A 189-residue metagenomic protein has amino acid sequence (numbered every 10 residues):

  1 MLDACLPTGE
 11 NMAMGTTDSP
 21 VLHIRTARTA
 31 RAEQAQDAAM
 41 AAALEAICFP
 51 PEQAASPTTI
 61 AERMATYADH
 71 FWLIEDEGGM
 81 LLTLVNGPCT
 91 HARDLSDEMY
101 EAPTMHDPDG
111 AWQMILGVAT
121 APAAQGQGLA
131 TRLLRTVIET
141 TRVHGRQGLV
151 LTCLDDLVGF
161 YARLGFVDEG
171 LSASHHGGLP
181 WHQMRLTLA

Functional and structural regions predicted by a protein language model:
C5-L6, G15, V21-H23, L154-D155 (+1 more regions): C-terminal "cap" of GNAT-fold acetyltransferases
V21-A41: A short beta-loop-alpha structural element at the N-terminal edge of CoA-dependent acyl/N-acetyltransferase catalytic
P50-E77, N86-M105: Active-site rim helix/loop that mediates acceptor-substrate recognition in acyltransferases
M80, L84-A119, Q125, S174-W181: Conserved acyl-donor/pantetheine-binding loop and adjacent beta-alpha core of acyl/acetyltransferases and related
T120, G126-E139: Conserved acetyl-CoA-binding loop-helix of GNAT-fold acetyltransferases
L134, E139-L154: Conserved GNAT acetyl-CoA-binding A-motif
V143, D155-L179: Conserved active-site alpha-helix within GNAT-family acetyltransferase domains
